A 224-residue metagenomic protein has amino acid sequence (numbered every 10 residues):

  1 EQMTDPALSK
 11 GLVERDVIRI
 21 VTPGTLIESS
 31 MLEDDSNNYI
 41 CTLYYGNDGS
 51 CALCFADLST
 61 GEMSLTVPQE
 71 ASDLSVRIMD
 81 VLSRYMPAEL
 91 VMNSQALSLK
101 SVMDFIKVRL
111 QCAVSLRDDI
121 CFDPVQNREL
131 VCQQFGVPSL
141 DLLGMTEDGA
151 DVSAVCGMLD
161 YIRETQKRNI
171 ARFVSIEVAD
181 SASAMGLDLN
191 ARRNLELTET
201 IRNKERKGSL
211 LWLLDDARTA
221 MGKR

Functional and structural regions predicted by a protein language model:
E1-R224: Charged catalytic and DNA/RNA-contacting regions of genome-maintenance and nucleic-acid-processing enzymes
